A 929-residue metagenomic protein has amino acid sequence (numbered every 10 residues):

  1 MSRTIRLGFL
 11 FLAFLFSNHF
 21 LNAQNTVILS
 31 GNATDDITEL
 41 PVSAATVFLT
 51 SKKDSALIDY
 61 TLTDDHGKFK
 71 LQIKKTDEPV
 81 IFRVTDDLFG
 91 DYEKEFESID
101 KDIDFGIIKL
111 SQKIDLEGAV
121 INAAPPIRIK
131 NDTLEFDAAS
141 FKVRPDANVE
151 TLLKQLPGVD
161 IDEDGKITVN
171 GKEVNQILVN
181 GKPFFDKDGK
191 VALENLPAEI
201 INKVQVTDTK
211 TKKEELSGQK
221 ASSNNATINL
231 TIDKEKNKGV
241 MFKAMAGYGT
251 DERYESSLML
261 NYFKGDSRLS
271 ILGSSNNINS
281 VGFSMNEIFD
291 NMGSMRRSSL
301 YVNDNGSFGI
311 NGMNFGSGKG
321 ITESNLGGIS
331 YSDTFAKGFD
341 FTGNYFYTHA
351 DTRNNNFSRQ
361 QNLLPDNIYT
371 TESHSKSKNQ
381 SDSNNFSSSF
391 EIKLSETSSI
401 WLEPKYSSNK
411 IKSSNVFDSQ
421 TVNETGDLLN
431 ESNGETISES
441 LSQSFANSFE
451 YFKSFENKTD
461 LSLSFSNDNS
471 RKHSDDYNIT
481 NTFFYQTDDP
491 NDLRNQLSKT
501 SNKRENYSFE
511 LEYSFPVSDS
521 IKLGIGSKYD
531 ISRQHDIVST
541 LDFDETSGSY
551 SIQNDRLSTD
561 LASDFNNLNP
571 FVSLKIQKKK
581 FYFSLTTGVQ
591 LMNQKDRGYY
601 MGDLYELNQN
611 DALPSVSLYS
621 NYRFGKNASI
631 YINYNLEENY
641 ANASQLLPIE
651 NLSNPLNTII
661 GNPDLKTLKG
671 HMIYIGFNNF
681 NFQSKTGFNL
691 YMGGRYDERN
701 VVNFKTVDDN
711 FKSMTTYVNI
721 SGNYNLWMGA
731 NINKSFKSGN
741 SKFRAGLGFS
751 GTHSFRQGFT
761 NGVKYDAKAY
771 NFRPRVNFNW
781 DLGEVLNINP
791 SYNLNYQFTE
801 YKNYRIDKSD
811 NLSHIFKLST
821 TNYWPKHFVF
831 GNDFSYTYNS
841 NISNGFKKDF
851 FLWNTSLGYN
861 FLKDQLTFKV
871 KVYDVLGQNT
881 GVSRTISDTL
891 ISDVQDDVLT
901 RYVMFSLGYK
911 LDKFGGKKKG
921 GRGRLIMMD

Functional and structural regions predicted by a protein language model:
Q24-T26, D36, H66-K70, D77 (+16 more regions): Membrane-proximal, glycine/serine-rich, low-complexity loop/turn segments characteristic of large bacterial
I37-S51: Short, ordered, surface-exposed loop/turn motifs in non-cytosolic proteins
K53-K68: Short, acidic Ser/Thr/Gly-rich low-complexity loop/linker segments typical of extracellular and cell-surface proteins
D132, V281-N311, N355-E372, S419-S432 (+8 more regions): Surface-exposed loop/turn segments flanking beta-strands in extracellular/periplasmic regions
T250, K319-I321, K376-Q380, I437-L441 (+10 more regions): Replace "Gram-negative outer membrane beta-barrel proteins" with "bacterial and organellar outer membrane beta-barrel
H374, S508, I552-T559, I660-N662 (+2 more regions): Outer membrane beta-barrel strand-and-loop segments of large Gram-negative receptors, especially TonB-dependent
K522-S629, D807: Signature of Gram-negative outer-membrane beta-barrel scaffolds
R775-N779, G783-N793, K808-D929: Conserved C-terminal beta-signal and adjacent last beta-strands/turns of outer-membrane beta-barrel proteins
